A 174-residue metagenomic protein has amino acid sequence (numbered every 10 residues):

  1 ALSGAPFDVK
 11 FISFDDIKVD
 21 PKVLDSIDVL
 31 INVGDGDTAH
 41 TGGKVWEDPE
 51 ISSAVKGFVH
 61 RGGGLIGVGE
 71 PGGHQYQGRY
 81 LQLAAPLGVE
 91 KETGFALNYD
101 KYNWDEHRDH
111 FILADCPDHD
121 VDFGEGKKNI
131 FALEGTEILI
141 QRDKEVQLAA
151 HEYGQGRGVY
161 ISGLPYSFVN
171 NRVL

Functional and structural regions predicted by a protein language model:
A1-V29: Aromatic-Pro/Gly-enriched surface loop or interdomain linker that acts as a lid/target-recognition segment
F11-S13, I66-G69, Y160-I161: A structural signal for short, well-ordered beta-strand segments and their strand-loop junctions that often border
F14-P21, E50-S53, D143-Q147: Alpha-helical scaffolding within the catalytic cores of extracellular/periplasmic polymer-degrading hydrolases
V23-D25, V59-H60, E152-Y153: Extracellular/periplasmic catalytic domains that process cell-envelope and extracellular macromolecules
D28-D35, I66, G158-Y160: Structural motif
D37-H119, N170: A glycine-rich, often tryptophan-bearing local segment used as a flexible ligand/cofactor-contacting loop or short
E92-R172: Catalytic beta-strand/loop cores that center a nucleophilic Ser/Cys/Thr and support acyl-enzyme chemistry
